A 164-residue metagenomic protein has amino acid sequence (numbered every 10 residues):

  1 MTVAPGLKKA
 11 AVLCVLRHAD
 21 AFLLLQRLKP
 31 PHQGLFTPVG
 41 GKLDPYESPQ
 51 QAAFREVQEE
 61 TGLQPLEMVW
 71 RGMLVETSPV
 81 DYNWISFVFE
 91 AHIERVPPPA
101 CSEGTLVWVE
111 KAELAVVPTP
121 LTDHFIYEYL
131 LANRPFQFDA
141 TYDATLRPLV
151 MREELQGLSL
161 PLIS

Functional and structural regions predicted by a protein language model:
M1-L23: Conserved N-terminal beta-strand and adjoining loop/helix that marks the start of the Nudix/MutT-like hydrolase domain
L28-P31: Short connector loops/turns at beta-strand edges and beta->alpha or beta->beta junctions
Q33-L35: A positional/architectural concept
L43-L66, E76-L130, R152-S164: Unchanged
L130-M151: Short, active-site-adjacent segments that bind or coordinate small-molecule cofactors and metal centers
